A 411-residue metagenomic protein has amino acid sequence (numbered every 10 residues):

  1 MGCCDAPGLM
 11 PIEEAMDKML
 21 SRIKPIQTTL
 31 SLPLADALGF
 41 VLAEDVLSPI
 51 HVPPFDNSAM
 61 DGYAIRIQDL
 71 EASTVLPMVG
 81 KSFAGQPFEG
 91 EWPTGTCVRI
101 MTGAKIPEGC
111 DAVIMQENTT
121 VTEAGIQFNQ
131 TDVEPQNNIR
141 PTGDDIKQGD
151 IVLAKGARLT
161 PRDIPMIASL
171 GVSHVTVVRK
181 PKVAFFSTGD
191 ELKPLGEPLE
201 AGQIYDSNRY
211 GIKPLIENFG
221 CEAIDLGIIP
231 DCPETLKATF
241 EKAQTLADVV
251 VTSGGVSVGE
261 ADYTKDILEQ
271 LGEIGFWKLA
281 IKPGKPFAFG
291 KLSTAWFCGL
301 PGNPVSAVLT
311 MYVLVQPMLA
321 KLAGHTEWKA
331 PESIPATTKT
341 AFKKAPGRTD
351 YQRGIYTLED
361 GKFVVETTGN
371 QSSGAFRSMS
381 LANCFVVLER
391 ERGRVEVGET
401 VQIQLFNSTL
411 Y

Functional and structural regions predicted by a protein language model:
M1-A72, A124, P141, A320 (+1 more regions): Short, low-complexity N-terminal leaders and the immediately following helix N-cap/first helix
M1-I12, S173-L300, P304-T310: Helix-rich terminal scaffold detector
G2-I12, S31, Y63-D225, P230 (+2 more regions): Short, glycine/charged-enriched hinge/interface segments at domain edges or termini
M16, L30-A35, E44, G85 (+2 more regions): Flexible glycine/proline-rich
L20-Q27, D45, I106, D150-A157 (+7 more regions): Structural signal for hydrophobic packing residues in well-ordered secondary-structure cores of soluble enzyme domains
A37-H51, P87-R99, F289-G290, T294: Short, hydrophobic/aliphatic alpha-helical segments
D56-S58, D69-E71, E89-P93, I106-E108 (+15 more regions): Solvent-exposed alpha-helices and their adjacent loops that cap or buttress functional pockets in soluble metabolic
